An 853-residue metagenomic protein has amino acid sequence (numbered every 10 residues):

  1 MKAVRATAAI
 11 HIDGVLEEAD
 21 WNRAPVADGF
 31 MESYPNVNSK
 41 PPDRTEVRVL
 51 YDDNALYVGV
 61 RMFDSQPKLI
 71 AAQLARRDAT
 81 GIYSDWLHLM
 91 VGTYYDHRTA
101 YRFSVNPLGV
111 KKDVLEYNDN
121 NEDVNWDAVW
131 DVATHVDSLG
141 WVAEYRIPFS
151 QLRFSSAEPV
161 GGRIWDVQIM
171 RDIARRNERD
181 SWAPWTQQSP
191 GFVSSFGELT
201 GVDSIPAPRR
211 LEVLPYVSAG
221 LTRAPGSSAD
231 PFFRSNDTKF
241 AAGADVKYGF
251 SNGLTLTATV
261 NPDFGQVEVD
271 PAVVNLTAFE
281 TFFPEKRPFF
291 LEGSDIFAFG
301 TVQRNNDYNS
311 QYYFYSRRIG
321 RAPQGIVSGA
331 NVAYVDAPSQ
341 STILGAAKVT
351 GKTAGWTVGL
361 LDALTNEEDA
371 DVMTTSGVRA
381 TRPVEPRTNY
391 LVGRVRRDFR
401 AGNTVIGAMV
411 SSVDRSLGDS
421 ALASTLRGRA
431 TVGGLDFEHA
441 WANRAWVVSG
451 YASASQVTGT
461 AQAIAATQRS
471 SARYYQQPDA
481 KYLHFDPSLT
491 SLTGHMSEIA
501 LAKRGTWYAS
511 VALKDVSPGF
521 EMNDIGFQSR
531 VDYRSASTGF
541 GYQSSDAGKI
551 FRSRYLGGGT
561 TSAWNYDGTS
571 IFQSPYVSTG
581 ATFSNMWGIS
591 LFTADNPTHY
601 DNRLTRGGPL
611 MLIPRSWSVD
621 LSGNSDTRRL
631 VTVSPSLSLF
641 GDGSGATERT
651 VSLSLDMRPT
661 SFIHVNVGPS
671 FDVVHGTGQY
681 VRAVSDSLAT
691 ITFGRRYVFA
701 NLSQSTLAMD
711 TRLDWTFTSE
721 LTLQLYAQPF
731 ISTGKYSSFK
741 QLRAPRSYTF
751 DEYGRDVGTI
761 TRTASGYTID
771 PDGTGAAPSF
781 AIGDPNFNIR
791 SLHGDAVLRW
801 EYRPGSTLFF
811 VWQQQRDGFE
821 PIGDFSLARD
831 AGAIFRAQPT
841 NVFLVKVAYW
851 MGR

Functional and structural regions predicted by a protein language model:
M1-D398, G402-M409, L417-S420, A837: Structural preference for beta-rich elements and adjacent junctions enriched in aromatics
S39-P42, W126, S235-A242, V246-L254 (+9 more regions): Short, glycine/acidic-rich beta->alpha junctions
D64, P231-F232, G243-D245, V260-G265 (+8 more regions): Conserved short loop/turn motifs at secondary-structure junctions
D78-T80, D85, G162-A174, S235-A244 (+7 more regions): Short secondary-structure subsegments characteristic of cysteine-rich extracellular domains
D166, N252, R387-V413, G428-A454 (+1 more regions): Transmembrane beta-barrel wall of Gram-negative outer-membrane proteins
F233-R234, T277, A337, R379-P386 (+6 more regions): Alpha-helix capping and helix-loop boundary segments enriched in small/acidic/polar residues
T255, N261, V269-D270, F279-E280 (+4 more regions): Extended, well-ordered alpha-helical scaffold/bundle regions in very large, multi-domain proteins
T342, N443-R853: Exposed, low-structure sequence patches enriched in small/polar residues
